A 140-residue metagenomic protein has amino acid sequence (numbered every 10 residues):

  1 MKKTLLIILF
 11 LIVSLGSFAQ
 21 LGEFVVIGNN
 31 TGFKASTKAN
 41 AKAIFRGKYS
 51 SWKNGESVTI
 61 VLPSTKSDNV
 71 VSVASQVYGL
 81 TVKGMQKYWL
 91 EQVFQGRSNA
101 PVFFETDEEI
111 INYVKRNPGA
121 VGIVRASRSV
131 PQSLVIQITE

Functional and structural regions predicted by a protein language model:
T4-G16: Sec-dependent N-terminal signal peptides
Q20-E140: Flexible loop/hinge segments at secondary-structure junctions
